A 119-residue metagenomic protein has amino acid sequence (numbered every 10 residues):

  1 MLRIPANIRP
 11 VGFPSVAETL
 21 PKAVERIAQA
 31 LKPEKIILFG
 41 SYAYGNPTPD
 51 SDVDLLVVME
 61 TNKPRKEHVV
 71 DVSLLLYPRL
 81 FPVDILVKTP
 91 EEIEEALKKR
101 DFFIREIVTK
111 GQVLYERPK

Functional and structural regions predicted by a protein language model:
M1-K35, Y44-P49, E60-K119: Catalytic core of pol beta-like nucleotidyltransferases
S41: Conserved H-loop
S51-V53: Short, conserved active-site loops that position catalytic residues or coordinate cofactors/metal ions across diverse
L56-V58: Short hydrophobic/aromatic beta-strand micro-patches that form the beta-sheet surface supporting nucleotide- or nucleic
